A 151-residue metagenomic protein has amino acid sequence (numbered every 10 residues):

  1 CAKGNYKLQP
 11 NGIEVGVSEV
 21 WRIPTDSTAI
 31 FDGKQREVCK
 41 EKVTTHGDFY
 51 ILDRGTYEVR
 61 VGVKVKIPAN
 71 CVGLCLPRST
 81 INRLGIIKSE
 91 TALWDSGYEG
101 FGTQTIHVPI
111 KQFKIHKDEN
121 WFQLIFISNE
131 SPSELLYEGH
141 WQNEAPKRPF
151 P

Functional and structural regions predicted by a protein language model:
C1-P151: DUTPase catalytic domain/fold
